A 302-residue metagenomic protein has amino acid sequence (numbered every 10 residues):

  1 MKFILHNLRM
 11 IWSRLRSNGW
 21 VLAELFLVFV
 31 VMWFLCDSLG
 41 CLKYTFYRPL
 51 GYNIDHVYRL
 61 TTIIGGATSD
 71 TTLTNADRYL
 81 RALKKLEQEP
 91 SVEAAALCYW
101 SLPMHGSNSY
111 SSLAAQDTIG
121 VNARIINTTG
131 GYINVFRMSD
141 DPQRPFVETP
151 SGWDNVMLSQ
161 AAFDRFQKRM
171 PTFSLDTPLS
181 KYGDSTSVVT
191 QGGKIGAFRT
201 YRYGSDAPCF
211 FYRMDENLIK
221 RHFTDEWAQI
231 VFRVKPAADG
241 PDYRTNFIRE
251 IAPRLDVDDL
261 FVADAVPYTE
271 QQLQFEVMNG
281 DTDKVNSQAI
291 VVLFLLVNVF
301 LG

Functional and structural regions predicted by a protein language model:
F3-W12, A82: A short amphipathic helical element positioned immediately N-terminal to and/or at the very start of a transmembrane
R14-G40, G280-G302: Hydrophobic alpha-helical transmembrane segments of multi-pass inner-membrane transport and secretion
C36-G120, I125-N127: Membrane-proximal extracellular/periplasmic loop immediately following the first transmembrane helix
T74-A82, W153-D154, D239-F247: Short amphipathic alpha-helical coupling segments at ligand-binding clamshell hinges and other catalytic/signaling
A82-L86, M170-F173, Y243-R254: Short amphipathic alpha-helices in soluble, non-transmembrane regions that often serve as interface/regulatory elements
Q88-P178, G183-D206, M214-H222: Short beta-strand boundary microenvironments
Q160-R165, D184-K284: "Rare, low-scoring activations can occur in soluble or secreted enzymes where short amphipathic helices or signal
